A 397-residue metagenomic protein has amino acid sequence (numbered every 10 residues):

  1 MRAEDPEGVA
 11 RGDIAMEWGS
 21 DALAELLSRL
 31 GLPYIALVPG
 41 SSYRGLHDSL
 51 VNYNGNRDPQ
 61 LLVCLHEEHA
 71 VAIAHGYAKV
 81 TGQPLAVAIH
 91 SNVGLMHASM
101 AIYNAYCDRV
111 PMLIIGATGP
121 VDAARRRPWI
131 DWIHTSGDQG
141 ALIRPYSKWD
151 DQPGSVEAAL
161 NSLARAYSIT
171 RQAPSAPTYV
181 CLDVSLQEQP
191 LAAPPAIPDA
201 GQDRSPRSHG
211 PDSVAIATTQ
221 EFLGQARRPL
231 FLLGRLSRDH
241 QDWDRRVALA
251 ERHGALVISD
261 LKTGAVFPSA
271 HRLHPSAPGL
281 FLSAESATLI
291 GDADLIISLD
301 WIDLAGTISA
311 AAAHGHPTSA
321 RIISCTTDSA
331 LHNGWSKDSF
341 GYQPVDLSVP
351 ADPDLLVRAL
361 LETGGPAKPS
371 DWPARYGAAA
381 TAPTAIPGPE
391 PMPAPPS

Functional and structural regions predicted by a protein language model:
R2-P373, A378, A382-S397: N-terminal alpha/beta PP-like core and its mobile active-site loop of ThDP/TPP-dependent enzymes
